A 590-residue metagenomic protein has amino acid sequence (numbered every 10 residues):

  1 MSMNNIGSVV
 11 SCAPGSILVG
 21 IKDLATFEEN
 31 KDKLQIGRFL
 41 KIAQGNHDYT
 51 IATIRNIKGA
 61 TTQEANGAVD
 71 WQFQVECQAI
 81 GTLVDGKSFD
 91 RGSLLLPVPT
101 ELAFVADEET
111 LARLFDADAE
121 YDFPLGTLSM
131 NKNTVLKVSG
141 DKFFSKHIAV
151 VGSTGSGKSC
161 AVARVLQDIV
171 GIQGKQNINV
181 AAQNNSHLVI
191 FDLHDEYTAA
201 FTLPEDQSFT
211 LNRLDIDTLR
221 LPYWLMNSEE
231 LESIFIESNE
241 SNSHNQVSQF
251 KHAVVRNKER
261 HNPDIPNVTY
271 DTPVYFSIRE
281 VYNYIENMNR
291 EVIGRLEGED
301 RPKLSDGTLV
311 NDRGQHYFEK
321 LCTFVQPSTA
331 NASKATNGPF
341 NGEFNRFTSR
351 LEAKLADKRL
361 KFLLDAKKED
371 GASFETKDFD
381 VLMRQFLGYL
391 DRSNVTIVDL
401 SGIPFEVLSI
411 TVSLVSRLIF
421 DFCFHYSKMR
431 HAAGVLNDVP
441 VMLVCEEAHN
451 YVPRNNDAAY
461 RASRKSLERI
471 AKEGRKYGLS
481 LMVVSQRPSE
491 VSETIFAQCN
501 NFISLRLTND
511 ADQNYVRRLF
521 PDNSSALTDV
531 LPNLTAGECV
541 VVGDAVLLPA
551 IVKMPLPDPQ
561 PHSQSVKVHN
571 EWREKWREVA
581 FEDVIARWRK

Functional and structural regions predicted by a protein language model:
M1-G152, C160-V165, G174-K175, A182 (+2 more regions): Basic- and hydrophobic-enriched, low-structure N-terminal and domain-boundary segments that flank ATP-binding catalytic
Q63, G86-K87, Y197-F201, Y451-P453 (+3 more regions): Switch/connector loops and helix/strand junctions flanking conserved nucleotide-binding motifs in nucleotide-processing
P124-L214, E493, V541, W572: Glycine-rich phosphate-binding loop of nucleotide-binding enzymes
N185-V189, R392-V395, D438-M442, Y477-M482: Loop/turn-to-beta-strand initiation segments
D195-A199, W224-S466: P-loop NTPase motor domains
E237, E468-V552: Conserved ATP-driven motor cores of ASCE-family P-loop NTPases powering translocation/secretion/packaging/pilus
N245-Y270, D529-Q560: Conserved AAA+ ATPase small/helical "lid" subdomain
A536-K590: Conserved P-loop NTPase motor module
